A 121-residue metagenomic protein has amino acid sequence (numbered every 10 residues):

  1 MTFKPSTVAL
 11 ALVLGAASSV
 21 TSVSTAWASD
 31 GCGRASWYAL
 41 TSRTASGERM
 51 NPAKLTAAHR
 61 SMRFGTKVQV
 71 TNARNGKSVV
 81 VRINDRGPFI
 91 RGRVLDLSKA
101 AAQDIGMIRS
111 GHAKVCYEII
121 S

Functional and structural regions predicted by a protein language model:
T2-S121: Secreted/periplasmic proteins
